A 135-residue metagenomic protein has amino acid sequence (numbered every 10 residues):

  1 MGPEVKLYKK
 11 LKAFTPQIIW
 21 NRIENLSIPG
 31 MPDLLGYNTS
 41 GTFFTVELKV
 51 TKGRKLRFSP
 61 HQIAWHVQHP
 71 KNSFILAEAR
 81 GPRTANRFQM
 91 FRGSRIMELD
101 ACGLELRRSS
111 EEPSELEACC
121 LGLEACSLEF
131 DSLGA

Functional and structural regions predicted by a protein language model:
M1-N25, T39, T84: Acidic-basic catalytic patches of nuclease active cores, encompassing PD-(D/E)XK and other metal-cofactor nuclease
T15-I19, Q68-I75, A118: Structural alpha-beta junctions
G30: Beta-rich catalytic cores
L34-G36, T42-K52: Conserved catalytic cores of phosphodiester-cleaving nucleases, focusing on short active-site segments
T51-P70: Mg2+/Mn2+-dependent nuclease catalytic core
Q68-R95: Nucleic-acid nuclease catalytic cores
A85-G122, F130, A135: Intrinsically disordered, low-complexity terminal regions enriched in charged/polar residues
